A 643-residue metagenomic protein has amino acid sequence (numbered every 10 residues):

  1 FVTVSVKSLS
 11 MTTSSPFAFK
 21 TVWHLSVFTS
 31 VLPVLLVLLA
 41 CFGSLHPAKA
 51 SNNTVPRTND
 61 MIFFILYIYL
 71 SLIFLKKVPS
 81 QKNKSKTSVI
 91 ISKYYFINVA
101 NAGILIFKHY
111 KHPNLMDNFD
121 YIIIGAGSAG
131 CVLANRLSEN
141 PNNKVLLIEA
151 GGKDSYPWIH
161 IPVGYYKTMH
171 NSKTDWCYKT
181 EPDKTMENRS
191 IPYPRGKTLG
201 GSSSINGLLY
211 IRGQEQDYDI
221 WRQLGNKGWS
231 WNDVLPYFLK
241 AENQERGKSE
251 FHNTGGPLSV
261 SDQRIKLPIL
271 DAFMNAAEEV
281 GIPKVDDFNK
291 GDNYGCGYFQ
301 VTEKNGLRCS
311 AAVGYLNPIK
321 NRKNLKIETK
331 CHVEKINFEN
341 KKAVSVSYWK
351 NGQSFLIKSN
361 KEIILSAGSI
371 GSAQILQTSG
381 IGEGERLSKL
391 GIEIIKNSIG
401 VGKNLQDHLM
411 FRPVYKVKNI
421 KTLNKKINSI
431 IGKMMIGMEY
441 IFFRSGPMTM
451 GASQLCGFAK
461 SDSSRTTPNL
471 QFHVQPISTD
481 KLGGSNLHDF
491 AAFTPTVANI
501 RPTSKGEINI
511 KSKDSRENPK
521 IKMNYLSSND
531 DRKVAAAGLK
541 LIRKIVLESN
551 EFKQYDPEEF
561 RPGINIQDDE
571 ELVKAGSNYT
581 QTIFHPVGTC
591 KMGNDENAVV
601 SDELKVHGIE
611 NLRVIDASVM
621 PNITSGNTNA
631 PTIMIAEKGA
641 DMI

Functional and structural regions predicted by a protein language model:
F1-C41: Short, low-complexity, disordered spacer/linker segments enriched in small/polar/acidic residues
S10, D60-M61, L115: Residue-level detector of intrinsically disordered terminal segments
L25, F42, F64, L70 (+2 more regions): Short hydrophobic targeting helices and cationic amphipathic motifs that mediate membrane/organellar targeting
A40-K49, M61-L66: Residue-level detector of structural "landmarks"
S51-R57: Short, charge-rich patches within N-terminal targeting peptides
K76-V89: N-terminal, intrinsically disordered charge-dense segments
V99-A102: Short hydrophobic alpha-helical segments enriched in small aliphatic residues
F107-I643: N-terminal redox-cofactor-binding region of secreted/periplasmic oxidoreductases
